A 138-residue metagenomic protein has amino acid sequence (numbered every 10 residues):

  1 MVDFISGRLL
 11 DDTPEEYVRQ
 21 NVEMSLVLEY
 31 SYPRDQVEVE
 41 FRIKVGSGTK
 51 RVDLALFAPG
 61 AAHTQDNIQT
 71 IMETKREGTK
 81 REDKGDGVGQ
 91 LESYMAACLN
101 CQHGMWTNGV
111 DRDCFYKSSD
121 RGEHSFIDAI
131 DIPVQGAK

Functional and structural regions predicted by a protein language model:
M1-H103, G109-K138: A short, conserved, highly charged catalytic patch centered on acidic carboxylates
